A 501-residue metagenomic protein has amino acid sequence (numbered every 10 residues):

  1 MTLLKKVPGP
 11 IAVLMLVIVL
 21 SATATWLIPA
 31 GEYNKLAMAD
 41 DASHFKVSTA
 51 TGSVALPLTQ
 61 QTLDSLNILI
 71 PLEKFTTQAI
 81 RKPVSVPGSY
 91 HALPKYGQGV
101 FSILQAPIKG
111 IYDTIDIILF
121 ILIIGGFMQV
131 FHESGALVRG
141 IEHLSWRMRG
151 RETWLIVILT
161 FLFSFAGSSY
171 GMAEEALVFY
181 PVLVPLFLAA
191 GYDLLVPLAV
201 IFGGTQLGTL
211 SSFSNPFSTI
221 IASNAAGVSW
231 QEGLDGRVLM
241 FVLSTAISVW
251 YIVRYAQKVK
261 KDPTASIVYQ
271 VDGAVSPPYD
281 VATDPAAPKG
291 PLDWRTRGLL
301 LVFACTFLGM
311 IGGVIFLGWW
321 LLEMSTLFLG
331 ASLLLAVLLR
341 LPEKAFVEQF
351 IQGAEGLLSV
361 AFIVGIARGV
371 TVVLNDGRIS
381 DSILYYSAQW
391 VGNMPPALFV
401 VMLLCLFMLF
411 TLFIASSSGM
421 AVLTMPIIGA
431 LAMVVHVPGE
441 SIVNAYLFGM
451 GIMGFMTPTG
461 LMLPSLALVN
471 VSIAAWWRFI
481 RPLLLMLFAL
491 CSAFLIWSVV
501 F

Functional and structural regions predicted by a protein language model:
T2-I11, E32-V47, D235-Q349, V469 (+1 more regions): Long, contiguous bundles of hydrophobic transmembrane helices that form the permeation core of multi-pass
T2-V13, Y180-V271, G290-R297, G460-F494: Membrane-core helix-loop-helix motifs of multi-pass transport proteins
P8, V391-F501: C-terminal transmembrane helix pair
P10-V19, V47-V138, W319-S382: Core transmembrane alpha-helical segments of multi-pass membrane transporters/permeases
V13-L27, I121-Q129, L162-A166, G208 (+6 more regions): Hydrophobic core segments of alpha-helical transmembrane domains in multi-pass membrane transport and ion-translocation
Y112-I118, W146-I158, A190-V196, A354-F362 (+3 more regions): Membrane-interfacial loop-to-helix junctions in multi-pass transporters
I121, E152-G167, Y192-L207, G233 (+3 more regions): Alpha-helical transmembrane segments of multi-pass membrane proteins
L122, R151-V182, V364-L374, W390-A430: Hydrophobic alpha-helical transmembrane segments of multi-pass integral membrane proteins, predominantly secondary
